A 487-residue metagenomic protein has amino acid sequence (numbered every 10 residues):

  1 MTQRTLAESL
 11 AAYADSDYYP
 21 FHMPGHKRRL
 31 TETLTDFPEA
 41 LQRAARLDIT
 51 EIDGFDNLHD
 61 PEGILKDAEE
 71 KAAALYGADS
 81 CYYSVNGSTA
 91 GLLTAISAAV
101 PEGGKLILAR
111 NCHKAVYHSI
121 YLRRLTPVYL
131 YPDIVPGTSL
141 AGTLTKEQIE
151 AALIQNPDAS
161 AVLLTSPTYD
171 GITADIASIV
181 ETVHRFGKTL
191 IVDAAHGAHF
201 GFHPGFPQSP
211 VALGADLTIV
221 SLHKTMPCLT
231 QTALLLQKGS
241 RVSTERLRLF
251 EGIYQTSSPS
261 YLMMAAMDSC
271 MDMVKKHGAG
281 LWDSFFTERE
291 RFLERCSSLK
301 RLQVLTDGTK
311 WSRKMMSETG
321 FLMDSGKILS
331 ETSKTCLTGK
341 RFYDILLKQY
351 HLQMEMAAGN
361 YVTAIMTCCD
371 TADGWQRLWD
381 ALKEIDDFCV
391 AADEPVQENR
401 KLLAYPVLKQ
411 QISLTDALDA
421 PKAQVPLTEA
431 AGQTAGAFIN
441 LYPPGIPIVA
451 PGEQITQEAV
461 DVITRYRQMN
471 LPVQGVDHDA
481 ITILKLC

Functional and structural regions predicted by a protein language model:
M1-G63: N-terminal "arm"/small-domain region of PLP-dependent enzymes with the aminotransferase-like
L6-A11, D17-Y18, P38, D60 (+3 more regions): Conserved PLP-enzyme active-site core in the AAT-like
A45-G87: Conserved N-terminal alpha-helix of the aminotransferase class I/II PLP-enzyme fold
F55, Y82-S84, V162-T165, L329 (+1 more regions): Short glycine-rich or small-residue beta-strand-to-loop segments that form or flank ligand, phosphate, metal/Fe-S
R291-V476: Conserved C-terminal alpha-helix-loop-beta "cap" of PLP-dependent enzymes that closes/shapes the active-site mouth
P472-C487: Charge-dense polyanion-binding interfaces
